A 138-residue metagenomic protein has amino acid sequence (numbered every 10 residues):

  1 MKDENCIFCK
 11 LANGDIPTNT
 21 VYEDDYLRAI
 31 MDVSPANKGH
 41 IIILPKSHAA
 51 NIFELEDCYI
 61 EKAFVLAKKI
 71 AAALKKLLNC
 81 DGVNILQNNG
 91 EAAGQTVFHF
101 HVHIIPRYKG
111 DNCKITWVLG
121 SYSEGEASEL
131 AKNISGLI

Functional and structural regions predicted by a protein language model:
M1-I138: HIT superfamily nucleotide-processing domains
